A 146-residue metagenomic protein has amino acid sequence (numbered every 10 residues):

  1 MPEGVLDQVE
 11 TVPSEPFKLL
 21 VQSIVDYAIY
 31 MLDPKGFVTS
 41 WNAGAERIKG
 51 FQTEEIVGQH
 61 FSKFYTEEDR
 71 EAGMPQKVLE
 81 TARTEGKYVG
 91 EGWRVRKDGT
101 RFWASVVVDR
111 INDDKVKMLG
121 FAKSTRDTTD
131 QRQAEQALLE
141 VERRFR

Functional and structural regions predicted by a protein language model:
M1-P16, K115-K117, R126-R143: PAS-associated C-terminal cap
P2-L6, S14-F121: PAS/LOV-family and closely related PAS-like sensory domains
